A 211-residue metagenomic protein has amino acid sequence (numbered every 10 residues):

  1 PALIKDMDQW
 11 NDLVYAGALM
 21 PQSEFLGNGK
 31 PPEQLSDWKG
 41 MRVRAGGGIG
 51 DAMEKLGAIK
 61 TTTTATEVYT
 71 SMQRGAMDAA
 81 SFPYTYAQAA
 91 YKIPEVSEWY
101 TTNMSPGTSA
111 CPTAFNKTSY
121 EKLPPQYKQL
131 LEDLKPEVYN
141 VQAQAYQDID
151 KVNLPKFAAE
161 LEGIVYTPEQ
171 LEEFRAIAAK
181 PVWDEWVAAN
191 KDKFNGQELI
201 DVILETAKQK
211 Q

Functional and structural regions predicted by a protein language model:
P1-K5: A gly/proline- and charged-residue-enriched helix-loop-helix capping module
D6-Q211: N-terminal secretory/targeting leader peptides
